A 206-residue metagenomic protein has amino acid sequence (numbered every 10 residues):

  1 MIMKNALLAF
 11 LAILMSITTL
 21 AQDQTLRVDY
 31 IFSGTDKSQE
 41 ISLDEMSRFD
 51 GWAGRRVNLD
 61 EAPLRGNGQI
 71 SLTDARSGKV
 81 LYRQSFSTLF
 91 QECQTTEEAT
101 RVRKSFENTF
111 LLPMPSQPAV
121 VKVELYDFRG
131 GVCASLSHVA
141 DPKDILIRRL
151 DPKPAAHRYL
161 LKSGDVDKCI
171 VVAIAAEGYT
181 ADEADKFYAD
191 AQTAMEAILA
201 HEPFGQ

Functional and structural regions predicted by a protein language model:
M1-A6: Positively charged n-region of N-terminal signal peptides that target proteins for export
L8-T18: Bacterial N-terminal signal peptides
D23-I145: Beta-strand-enriched, solvent-exposed domains that form extended recognition/catalytic surfaces
D144-G205: Fold-level signature of zinc-dependent metallopeptidase catalytic domains
